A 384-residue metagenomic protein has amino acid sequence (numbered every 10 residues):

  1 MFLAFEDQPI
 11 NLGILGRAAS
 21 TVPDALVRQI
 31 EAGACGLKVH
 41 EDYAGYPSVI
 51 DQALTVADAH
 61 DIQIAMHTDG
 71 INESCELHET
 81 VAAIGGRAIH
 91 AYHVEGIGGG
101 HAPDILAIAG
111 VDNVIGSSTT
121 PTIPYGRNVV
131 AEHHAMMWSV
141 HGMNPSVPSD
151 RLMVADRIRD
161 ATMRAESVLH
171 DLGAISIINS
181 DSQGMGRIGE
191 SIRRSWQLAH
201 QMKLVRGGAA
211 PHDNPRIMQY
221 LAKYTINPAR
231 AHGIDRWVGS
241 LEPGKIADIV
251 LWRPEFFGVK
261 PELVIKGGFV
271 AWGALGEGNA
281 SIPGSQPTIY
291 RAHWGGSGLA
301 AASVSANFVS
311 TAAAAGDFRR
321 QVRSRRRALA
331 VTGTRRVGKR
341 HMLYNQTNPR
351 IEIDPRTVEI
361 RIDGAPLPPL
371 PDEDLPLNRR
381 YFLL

Functional and structural regions predicted by a protein language model:
F2-D24, E41-D42: Metal-cofactor-binding active-site regions of metalloenzymes
L3-A4, R28, T80: Mature extracellular/periplasmic domains of secretome proteins
P9-N11, D61, A88, N113 (+2 more regions): A generic structural signal for alpha->beta connector loops
L12-I14, G116, I360: Generic structural signal for residues in well-ordered beta-strands
T21-A25, V49, K260: Short acidic active-site motifs
L26-V27, A32-A34: Alpha/beta enzyme core
G36-L221, R230-H232, W272-A274: Active-site core of metal-dependent hydrolases
L54, T68, R159-I177, S182-L384: Active-site microenvironment of metallo-dependent hydrolases
